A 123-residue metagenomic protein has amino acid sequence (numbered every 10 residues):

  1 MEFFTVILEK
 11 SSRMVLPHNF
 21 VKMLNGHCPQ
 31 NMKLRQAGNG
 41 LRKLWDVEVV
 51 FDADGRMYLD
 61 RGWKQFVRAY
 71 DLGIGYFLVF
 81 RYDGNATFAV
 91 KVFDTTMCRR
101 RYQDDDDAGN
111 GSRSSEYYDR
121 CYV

Functional and structural regions predicted by a protein language model:
M1-V123: Acidic, low-complexity intrinsically disordered regions
